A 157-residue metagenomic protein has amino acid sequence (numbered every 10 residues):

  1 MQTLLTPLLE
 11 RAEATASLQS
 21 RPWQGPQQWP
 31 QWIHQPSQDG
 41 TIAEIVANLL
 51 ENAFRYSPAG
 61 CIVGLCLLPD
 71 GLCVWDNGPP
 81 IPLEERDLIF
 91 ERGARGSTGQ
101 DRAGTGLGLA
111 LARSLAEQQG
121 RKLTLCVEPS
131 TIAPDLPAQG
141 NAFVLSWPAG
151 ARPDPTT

Functional and structural regions predicted by a protein language model:
T15-P26: Short conserved segments within the C-terminal catalytic ATPase subdomain
A53-F54: Short helix-loop "hinge" at the ATP-lid/N-box region of the Bergerat-fold HATPase_c
G60-G71: Short beta-strand/loop element within the Bergerat-fold HATPase_c
D76: Acidic ATP/Mg2+-coordinating residue in the GHKL
I81-A94: Short conserved segment of the HATPase_c
